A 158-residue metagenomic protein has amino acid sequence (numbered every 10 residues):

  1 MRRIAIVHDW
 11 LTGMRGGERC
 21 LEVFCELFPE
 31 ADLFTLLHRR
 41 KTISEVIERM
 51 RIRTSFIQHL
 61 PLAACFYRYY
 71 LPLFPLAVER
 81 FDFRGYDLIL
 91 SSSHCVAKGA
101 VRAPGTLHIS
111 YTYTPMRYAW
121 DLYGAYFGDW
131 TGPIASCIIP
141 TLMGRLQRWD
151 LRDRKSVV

Functional and structural regions predicted by a protein language model:
M1-T12, L36-L37: Nucleotide-activated donor-dependent transferases that construct or modify glycoconjugates
I4, E30-A31, H108: Hydrophobic anchor at the start of a short beta-strand that flanks the dinucleotide cofactor-binding loop
G13, K41-I43, A97-V101, R117-W120: Short catalytic/ligand-binding loop motif for oxyanion handling, primarily in non-cytosolic enzymes, centered on
G17-L27: Short amphipathic alpha-helix
L27-K98: Active-site donor-binding segments of glycosyltransferases and PAPS-dependent sulfotransferases
F28, G85-D87, G105-T106, R154-V158: Short, well-ordered alpha-helix to beta-strand connector turns
L88-S91, R102-G132: Active-site proximal beta-strand in glycosyltransferases
G128, G132-V158: Membrane-proximal helix-turn-helix segments that form the acceptor-binding/catalytic region of lipid-linked
